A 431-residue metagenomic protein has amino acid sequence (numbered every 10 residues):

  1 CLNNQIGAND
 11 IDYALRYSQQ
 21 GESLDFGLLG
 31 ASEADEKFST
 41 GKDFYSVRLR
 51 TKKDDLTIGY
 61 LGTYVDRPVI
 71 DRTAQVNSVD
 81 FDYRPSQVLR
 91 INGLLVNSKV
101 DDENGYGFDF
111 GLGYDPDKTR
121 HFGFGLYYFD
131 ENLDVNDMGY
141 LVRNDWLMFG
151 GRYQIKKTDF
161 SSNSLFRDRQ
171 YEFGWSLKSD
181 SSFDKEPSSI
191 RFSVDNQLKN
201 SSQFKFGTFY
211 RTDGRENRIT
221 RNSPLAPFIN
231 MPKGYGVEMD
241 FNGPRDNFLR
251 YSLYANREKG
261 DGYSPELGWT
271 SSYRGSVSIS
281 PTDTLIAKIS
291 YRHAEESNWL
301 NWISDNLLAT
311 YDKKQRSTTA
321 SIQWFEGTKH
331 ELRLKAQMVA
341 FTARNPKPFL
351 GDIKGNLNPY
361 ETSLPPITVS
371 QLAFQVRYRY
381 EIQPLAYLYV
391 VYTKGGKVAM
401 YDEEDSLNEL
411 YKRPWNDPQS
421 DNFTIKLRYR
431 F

Functional and structural regions predicted by a protein language model:
C1-N3, G7: Alpha-helical transmembrane segments and their helix-helix packing motifs
G7-R72: A conserved hydrophobic secondary-structure block that centers on an alpha-helix together with its immediately flanking
D10-D12, L94-F431: Exposed, low-structure sequence patches enriched in small/polar residues
Y17, L49, F81, Y153 (+1 more regions): A residue-level signal for conserved active-site and pocket-lining positions in enzyme catalytic cores
S18-D25, T51-L56, P85, L198-N200 (+3 more regions): Short, solvent-exposed loop/edge-beta patches enriched in aromatic
G41-S46, D54-F108, L126: Beta-propeller domains
